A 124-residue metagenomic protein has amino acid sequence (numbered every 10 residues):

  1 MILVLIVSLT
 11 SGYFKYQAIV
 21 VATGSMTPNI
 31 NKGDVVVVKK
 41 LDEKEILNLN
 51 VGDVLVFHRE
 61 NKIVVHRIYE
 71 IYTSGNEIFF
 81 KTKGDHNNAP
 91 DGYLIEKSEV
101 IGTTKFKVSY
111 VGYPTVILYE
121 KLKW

Functional and structural regions predicted by a protein language model:
M1-E43, S109, Y113-W124: Protein maturation boundaries and topogenic segments
A22, Y69-Y72, I101: Conserved positions in beta-strands of structured domains
G33-V35, N50-D53: Structural motif
V35-V38, V56, I101: Hydrophobic beta-strand signal
H58-H66, L94-E96: Short coil-to-beta-strand transition motifs
I63-E70, S74, D85: Membrane-embedded segments
E77-V116: Extended, hydrophilic extramembrane loops/domains of integral membrane proteins
